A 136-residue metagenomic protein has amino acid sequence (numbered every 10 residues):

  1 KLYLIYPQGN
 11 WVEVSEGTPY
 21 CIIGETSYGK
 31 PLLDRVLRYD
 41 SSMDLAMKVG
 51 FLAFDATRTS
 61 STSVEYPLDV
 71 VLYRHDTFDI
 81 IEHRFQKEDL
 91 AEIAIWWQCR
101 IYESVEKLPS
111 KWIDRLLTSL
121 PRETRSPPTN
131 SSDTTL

Functional and structural regions predicted by a protein language model:
K1-L136: N-terminal nucleophile
